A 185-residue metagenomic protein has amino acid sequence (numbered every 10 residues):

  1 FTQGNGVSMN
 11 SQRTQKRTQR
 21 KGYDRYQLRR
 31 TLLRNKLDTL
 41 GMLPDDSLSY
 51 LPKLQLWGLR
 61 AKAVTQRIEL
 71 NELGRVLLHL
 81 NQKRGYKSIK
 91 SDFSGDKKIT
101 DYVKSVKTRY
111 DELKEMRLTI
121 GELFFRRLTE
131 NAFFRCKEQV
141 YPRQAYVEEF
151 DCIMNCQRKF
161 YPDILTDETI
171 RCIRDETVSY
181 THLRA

Functional and structural regions predicted by a protein language model:
F1-A185: Extended, Lys/Arg-rich, non-catalytic nucleic-acid recognition/anchoring regions of very large nucleic-acid-interacting
